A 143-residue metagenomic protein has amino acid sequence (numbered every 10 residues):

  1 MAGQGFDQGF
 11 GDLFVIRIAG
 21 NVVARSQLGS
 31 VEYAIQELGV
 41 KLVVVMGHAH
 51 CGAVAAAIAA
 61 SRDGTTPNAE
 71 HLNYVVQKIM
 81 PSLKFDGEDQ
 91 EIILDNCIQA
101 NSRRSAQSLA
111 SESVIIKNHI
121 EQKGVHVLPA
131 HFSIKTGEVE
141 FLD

Functional and structural regions predicted by a protein language model:
M1-V22: Short, conserved "active-site rim" segments that organize catalytic pockets and cofactor/ligand binding
G11, G20-L38, G52-D143: Divalent-metal-activated hydrolytic enzyme cores
L42-A49, A53: Ordered, amphipathic secondary-structure segments that act as subunit-interaction surfaces in large macromolecular
